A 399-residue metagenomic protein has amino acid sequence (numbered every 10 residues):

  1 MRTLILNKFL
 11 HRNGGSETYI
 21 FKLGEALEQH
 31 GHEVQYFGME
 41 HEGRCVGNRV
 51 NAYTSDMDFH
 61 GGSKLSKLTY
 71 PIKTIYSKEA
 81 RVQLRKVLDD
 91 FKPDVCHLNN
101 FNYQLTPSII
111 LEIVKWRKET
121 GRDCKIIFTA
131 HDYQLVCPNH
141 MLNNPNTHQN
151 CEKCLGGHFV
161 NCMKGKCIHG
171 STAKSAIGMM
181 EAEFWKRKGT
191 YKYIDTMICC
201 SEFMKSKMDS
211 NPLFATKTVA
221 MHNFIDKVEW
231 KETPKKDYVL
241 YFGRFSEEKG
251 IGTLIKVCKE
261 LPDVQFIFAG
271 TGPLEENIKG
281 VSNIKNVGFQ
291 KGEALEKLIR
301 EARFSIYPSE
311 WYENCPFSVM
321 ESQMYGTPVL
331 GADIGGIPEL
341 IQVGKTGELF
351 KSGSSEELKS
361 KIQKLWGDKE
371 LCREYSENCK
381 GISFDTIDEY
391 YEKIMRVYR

Functional and structural regions predicted by a protein language model:
N7-N13, E25-F91, G272: N-terminal strand-loop element at the rim of the active site of nucleotide-sugar-dependent glycosyltransferases
L135, E152-E229: Donor nucleotide-sugar binding/catalytic pocket of nucleotide-sugar-dependent glycosyltransferases
I198, K231-K249, I255-K259, I267: Conserved donor-binding/catalytic core segment of Leloir-type glycosyltransferases
E276-K297: Nucleotide-activated donor-binding/catalytic signature segment of Leloir-type glycosyltransferases, i.e., the conserved
N277, M320, I334-G344, E348-L349: Short acidic/histidine- and often glycine-rich active-site loop of Leloir-type glycosyltransferases that engages
R300-N314, T327: Acidic donor-binding loop of glycosyltransferase active sites
E310, T327, G331-P338, S352-G353: Short glycine-rich donor-binding/catalytic loop of glycosyltransferases that coordinates the nucleotide-sugar
T346, E357, K364, L371-D385 (+1 more regions): A short, well-ordered alpha-helix in the C-terminal region of glycosyltransferases
